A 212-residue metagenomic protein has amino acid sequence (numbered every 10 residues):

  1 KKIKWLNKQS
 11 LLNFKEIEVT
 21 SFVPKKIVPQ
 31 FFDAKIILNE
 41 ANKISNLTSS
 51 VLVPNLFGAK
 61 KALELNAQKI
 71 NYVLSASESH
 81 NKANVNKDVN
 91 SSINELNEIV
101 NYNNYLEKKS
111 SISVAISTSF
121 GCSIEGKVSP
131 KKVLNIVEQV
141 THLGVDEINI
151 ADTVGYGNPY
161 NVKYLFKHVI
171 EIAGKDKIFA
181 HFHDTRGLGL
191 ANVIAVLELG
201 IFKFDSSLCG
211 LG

Functional and structural regions predicted by a protein language model:
K1-K4, L47-N55, N81-N86, T118-K132 (+1 more regions): Active-site mouth loops of central-metabolism enzymes
K2-L47, V53-K61, N66: Glycine-rich, positively charged N-terminal anion/phosphate-binding segment
K15-E40, V73-D88, T118-I124, N149-Y160 (+1 more regions): Glycine-rich, proline-tolerant flexible connector loops at the mouths of alpha/beta enzymes
I27-V51, S91-S113, Y160-A180: Alpha-helix-loop-beta-strand connector modules within alpha/beta enzyme cores
Q30-F31, K61-N66, I124-V133, N158-I170 (+1 more regions): Distinct, well-ordered alpha-helical segments
Q68-S77, S113-S117, G200-S207: Non-cysteine beta-strand/loop elements that form the S-adenosyl-L-methionine
S77-L143, N149-A151: Conserved anion-binding
T153-V154, N158-G212: Catalytic alpha/beta core domains of metabolic enzymes, predominantly
